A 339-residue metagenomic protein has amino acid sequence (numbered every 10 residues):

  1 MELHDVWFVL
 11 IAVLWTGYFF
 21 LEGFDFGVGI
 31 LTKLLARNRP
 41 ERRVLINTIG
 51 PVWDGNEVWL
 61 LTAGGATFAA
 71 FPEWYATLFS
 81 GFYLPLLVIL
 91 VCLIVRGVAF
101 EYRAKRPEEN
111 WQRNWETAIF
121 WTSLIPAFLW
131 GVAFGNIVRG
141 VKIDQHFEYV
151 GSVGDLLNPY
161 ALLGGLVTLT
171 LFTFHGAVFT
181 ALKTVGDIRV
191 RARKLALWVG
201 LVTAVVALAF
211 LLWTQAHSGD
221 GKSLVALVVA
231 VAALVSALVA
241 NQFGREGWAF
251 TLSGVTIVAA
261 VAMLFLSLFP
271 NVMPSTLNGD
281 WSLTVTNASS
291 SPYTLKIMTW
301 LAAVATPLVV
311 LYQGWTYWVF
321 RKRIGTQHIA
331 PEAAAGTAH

Functional and structural regions predicted by a protein language model:
M1-G55, L61-G64: N-terminal signal-anchor module of multipass membrane proteins
V13-T16, F20, V44-V58, G81-V91 (+3 more regions): Alpha-helical transmembrane segments of integral membrane proteins, especially early/N-terminal helices
V28-P51, F68-W74, E101-Q112, F174-K194 (+4 more regions): Juxtamembrane membrane-water interface segments of multi-pass membrane proteins, especially cytoplasmic-side
V52-I125, D144, G221: Membrane-interface helix-loop-helix modules in multi-pass inner-membrane proteins
Y102-A249, M263: Long, contiguous internal "core" modules enriched in hydrophobic/ aromatic residues
L156-L171, P292-V309: Hydrophobic alpha-helical transmembrane segments
V258-W281: Juxtamembrane non-transmembrane "cap" segments at the membrane-aqueous interface of multi-pass membrane proteins
S275-M298: Short, membrane-exposed interhelical loops at transmembrane-helix boundaries
